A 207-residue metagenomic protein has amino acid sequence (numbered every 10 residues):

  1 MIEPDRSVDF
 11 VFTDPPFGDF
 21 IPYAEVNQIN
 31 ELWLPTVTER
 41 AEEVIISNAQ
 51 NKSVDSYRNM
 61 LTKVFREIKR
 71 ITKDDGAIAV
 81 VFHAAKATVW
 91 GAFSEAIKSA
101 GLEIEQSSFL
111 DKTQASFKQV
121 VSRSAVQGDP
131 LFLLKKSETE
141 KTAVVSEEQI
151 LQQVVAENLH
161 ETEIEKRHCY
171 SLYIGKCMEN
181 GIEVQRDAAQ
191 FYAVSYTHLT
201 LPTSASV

Functional and structural regions predicted by a protein language model:
M1-D5: Short conserved loop adjoining the S-adenosyl-L-methionine
R6-D74: SAM-dependent methyltransferase catalytic-core segment centered on the flexible catalytic loop and adjoining short
G76-V81: Conserved beta-strand signature within the Rossmann-like core of class I S-adenosyl-L-methionine
G91-F109: Conserved Class I S-adenosyl-L-methionine
F117-K118, S122-E161: Flexible, glycine-/basic-rich loop-and-beta segments that form/coincide with the SAM-dependent methyltransferase
V145-Y196: SAM/dcSAM-binding transferase cores
T197-T203: Conserved small/polar residues in nucleotide/adenosyl-binding loops
